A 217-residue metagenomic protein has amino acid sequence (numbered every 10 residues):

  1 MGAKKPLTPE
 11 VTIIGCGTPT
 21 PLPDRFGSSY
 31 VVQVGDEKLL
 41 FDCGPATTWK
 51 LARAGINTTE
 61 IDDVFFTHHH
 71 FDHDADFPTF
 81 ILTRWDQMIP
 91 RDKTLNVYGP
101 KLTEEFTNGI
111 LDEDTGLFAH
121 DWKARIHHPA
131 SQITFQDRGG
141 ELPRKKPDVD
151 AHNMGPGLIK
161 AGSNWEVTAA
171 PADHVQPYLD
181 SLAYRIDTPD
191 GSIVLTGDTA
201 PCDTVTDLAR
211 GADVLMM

Functional and structural regions predicted by a protein language model:
M1-I193: Binuclear metal-dependent hydrolase catalytic cores
L179-A183, D187-V194, T199-M217: Cap/insert and terminal regions of metallo-dependent hydrolase folds
